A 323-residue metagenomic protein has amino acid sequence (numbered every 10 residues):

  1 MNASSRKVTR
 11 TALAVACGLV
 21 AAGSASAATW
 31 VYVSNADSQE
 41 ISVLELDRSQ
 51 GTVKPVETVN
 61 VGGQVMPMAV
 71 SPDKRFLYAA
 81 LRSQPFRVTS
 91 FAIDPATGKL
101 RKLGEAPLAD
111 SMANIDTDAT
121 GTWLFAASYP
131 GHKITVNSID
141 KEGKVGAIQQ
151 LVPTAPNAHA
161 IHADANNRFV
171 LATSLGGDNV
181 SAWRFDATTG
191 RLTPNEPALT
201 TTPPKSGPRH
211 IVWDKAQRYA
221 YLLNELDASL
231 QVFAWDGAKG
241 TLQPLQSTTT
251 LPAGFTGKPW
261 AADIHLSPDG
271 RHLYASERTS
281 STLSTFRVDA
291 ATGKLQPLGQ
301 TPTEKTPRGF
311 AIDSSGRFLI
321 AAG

Functional and structural regions predicted by a protein language model:
A21-S26: N-terminal signal peptide c-region/cleavage motif recognized by signal peptidases
A27-R48: An edge-strand/N-cap motif at the start of beta-rich repeat modules
V31-A36, S71, A79-S83, D118 (+7 more regions): Conserved beta-strand positions in repeat-built beta-propeller and related beta-rich domains
L44-G51, F91-G98, V136-K144, W183-L192 (+2 more regions): Short loop/turn segments immediately following beta-strands, especially the blade-tip and inter-blade linker loops
K54-N60, R101-A106, A147-V152, N195-T202 (+2 more regions): A short beta-strand motif characteristic of beta-propeller blades
P55-G121: Blade-loop segments of beta-propeller domains
V61-D73, L108-W123, P153-F169, T201-Y219 (+2 more regions): Beta-rich, blade/repeat-based domains predominating in secreted/periplasmic proteins but also intracellular
L171-A228: Loop-centered beta-sheet repeat module
